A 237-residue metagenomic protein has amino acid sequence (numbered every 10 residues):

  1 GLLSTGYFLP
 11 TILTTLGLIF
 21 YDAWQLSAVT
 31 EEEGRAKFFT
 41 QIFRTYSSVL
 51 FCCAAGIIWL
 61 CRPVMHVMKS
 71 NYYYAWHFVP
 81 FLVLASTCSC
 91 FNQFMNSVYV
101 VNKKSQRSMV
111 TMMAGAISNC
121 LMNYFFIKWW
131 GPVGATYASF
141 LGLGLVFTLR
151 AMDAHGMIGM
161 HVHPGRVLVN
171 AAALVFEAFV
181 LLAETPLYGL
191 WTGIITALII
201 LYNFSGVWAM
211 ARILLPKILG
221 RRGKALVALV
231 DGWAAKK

Functional and structural regions predicted by a protein language model:
G1-T11, Y73-W76: Interfacial/gating helices of multi-pass transporter permease domains
S4, G34-L60, W76-V79: Interfacial transmembrane-helix starts/ends
G6, P10-A36, T40-Y46, V98-V101: Helix-loop junctions and terminal segments of transmembrane helices in multi-pass membrane transport/translocation
T11-T15, A54, C90-Q93, A116-N123 (+3 more regions): Hydrophobic transmembrane alpha-helices of multi-pass small-molecule transporters
V29-T30, V83-A114, A154-M160: Membrane-interface junctions at transmembrane-helix termini in multi-pass inner-membrane proteins
I57-T87, Q93, V133: Interfacial segments at transmembrane-helix termini and the short loops linking adjacent helices
W76, Q106, M113-T148, V180-I195: Membrane-interface helix-loop junctions in multi-pass transport and translocation proteins
L182-K237: Membrane-proximal transmembrane or re-entrant/amphipathic helices at the cytosolic face
